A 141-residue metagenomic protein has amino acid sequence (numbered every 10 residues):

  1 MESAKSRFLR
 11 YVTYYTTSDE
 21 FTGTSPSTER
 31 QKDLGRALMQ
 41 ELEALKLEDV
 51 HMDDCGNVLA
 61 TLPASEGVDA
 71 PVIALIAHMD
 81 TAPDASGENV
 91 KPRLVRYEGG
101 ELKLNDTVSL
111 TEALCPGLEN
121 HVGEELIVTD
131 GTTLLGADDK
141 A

Functional and structural regions predicted by a protein language model:
M1-S3, T61-L62: Short amphipathic alpha-helices and their capping/turn segments at secondary-structure boundaries
E2-E29, I127-T129: N-terminal capping segment at the start of a domain
V12, T16-D19, L42, K46 (+1 more regions): Structural signal for hydrophobic packing residues in well-ordered secondary-structure cores of soluble enzyme domains
S18-T24, A60, A85, N89 (+1 more regions): Generic marker of "main functional regions" within proteins
G23-I76, D80, R93-V95: A non-catalytic alpha/beta surface segment that caps or lines the substrate-entry region of metallo-dependent hydrolase
D69-A141: Active-site metal-coordination/substrate-binding segment of hydrolases, especially metallo-dependent peptidases
